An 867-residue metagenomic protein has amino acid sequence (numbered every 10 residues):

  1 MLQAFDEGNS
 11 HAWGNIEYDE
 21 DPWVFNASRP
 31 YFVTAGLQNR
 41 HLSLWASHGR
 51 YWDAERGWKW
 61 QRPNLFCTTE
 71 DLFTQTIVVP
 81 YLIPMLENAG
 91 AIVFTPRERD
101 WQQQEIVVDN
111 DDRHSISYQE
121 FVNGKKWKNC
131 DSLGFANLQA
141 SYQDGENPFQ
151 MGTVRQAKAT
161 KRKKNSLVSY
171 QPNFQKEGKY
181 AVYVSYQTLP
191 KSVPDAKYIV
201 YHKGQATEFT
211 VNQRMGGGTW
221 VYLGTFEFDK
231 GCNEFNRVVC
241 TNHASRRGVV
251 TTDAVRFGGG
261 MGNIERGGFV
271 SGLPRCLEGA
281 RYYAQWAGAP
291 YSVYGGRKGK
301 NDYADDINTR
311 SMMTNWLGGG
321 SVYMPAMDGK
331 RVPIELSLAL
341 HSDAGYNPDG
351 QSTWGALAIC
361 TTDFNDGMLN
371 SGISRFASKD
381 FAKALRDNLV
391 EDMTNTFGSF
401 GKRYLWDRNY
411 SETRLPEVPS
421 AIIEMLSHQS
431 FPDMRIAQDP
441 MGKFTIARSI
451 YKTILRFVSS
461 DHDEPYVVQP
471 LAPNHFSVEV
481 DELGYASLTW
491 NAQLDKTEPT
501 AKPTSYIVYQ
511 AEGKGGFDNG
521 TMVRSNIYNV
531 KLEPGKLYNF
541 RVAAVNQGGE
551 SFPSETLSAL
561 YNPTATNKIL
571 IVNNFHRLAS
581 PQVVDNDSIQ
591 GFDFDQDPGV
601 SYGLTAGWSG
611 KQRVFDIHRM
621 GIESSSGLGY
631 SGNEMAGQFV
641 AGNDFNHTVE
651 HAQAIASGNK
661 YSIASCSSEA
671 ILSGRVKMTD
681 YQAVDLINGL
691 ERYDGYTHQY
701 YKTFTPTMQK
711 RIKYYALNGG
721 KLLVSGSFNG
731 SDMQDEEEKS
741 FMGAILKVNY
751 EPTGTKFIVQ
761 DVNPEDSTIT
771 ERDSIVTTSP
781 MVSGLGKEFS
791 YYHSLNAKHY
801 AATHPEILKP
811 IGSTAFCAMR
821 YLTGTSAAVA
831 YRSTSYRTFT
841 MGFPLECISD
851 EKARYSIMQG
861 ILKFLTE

Functional and structural regions predicted by a protein language model:
P80-A89, R97, G267, T556-Q682 (+3 more regions): Aromatic-Pro/Gly-enriched surface loop or interdomain linker that acts as a lid/target-recognition segment
P148, H243, A254-G262, S321 (+4 more regions): Active-site-adjacent mobile loop/cap segments within catalytic or ligand-binding domains
V238-V249: Short beta-strand-plus-loop segments that form exposed binding edges in beta-rich domains
L277-R375, W406-Q429: Active-site microenvironments of hydrolase-like enzyme catalytic domains
F397, I758-D850: Catalytic beta-strand/loop cores that center a nucleophilic Ser/Cys/Thr and support acyl-enzyme chemistry
F457-T500, G549-N567: Pro/Thr/Ser/Gly-rich low-complexity, intrinsically disordered linker/stalk tracts
N529-G549: Beta-strand-rich modules
L690-N796, I857: A glycine-rich, often tryptophan-bearing local segment used as a flexible ligand/cofactor-contacting loop or short
